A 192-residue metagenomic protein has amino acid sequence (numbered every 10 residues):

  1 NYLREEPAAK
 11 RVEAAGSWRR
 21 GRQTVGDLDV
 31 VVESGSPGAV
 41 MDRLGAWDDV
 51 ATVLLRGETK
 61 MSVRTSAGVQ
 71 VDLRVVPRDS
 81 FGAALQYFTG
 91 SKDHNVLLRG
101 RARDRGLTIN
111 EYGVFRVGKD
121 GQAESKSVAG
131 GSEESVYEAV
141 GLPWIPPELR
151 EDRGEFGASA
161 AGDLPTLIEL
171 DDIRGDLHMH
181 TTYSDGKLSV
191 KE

Functional and structural regions predicted by a protein language model:
N1-A39: Active-site nucleotide-donor binding segment shared across nucleotidyl transfer reactions
A15, V31-E33, V76, D176 (+1 more regions): Generic beta-strand/beta-sheet core signal
R20-R22, F81, T182-D185: Flexible loop/turn segments at secondary-structure boundaries
Q23-G26, R43, R56, L188: Short glycine/proline-enriched turns and hinge-like loops at secondary-structure junctions
V25-D27, G68, R174: A general secondary-structure signal for short beta-strands and their flanking turns/coil in non-transmembrane regions
D29-E33, Q86-G90, H94, V128 (+2 more regions): Catalytic cores of large soluble enzymes that bind and process phosphate-bearing ligands
G38-E169: Acidic, metal-coordinating catalytic segment for phosphate/diphosphate chemistry, firing primarily on the Nudix
E155-E192: An N-terminally biased module of ancient metal coordination in phosphate/nucleic-acid-related enzymes
